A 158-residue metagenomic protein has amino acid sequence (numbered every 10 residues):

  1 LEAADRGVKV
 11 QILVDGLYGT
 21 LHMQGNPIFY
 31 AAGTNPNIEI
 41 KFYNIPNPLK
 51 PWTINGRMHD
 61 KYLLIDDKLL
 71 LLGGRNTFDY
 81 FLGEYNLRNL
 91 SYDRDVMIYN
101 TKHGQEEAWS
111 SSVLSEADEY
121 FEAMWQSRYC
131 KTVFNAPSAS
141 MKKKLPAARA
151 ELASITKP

Functional and structural regions predicted by a protein language model:
L1-K41, I45-D60, I65-P158: Charged, low-complexity intrinsically disordered terminal segments
